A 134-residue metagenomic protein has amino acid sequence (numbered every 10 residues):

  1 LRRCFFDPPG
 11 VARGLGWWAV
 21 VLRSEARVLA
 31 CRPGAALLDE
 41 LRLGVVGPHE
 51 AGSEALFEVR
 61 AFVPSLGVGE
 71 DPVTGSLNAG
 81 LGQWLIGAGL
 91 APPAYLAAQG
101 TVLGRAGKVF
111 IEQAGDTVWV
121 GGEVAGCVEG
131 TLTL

Functional and structural regions predicted by a protein language model:
L1-L134: Active-site proximal loop and beta-alpha junction motif in alpha/beta enzyme cores
